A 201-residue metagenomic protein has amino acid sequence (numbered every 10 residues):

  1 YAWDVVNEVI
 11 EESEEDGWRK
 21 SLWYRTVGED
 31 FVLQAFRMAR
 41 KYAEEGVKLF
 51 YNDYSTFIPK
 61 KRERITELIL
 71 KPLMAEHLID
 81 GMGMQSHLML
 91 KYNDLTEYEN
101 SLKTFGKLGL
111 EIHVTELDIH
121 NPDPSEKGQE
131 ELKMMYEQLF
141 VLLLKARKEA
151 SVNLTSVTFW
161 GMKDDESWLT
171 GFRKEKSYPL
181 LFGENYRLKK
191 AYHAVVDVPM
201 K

Functional and structural regions predicted by a protein language model:
A2-V6, F50-Y51, G83-Q85, V114: Generic enzyme active-site microenvironment
D4-F31, A35-K41, N93-H113, L117-K201: Aromatic-rich peripheral "rim/lid" segments of glycoside hydrolase catalytic domains that contact and position glycan
E14-G17, I58-A75, D94-L102: Distinct, well-ordered alpha-helical segments
W18-R25, D53-I58, G81-Y92: Surface-exposed cleft-lining segments at the edges of enzyme active sites
D30-V32, A39, G46-D53, P59-K60 (+1 more regions): Loop-centered beta-sheet repeat module
E45, A75, L108: Conserved dinucleotide-binding and phosphotransfer motif residues
K48, L78, E111: Residue-level detector of anion-binding/catalytic polar loops
